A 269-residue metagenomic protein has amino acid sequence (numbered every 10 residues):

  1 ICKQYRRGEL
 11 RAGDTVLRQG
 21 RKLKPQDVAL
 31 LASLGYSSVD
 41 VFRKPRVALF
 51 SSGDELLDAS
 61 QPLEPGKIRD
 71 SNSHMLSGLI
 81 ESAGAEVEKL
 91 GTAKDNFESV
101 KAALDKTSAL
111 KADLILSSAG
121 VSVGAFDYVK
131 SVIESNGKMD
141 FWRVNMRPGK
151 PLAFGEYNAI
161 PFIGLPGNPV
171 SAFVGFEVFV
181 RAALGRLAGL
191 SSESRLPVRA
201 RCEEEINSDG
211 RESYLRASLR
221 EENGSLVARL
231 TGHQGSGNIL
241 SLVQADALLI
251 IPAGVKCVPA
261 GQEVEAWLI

Functional and structural regions predicted by a protein language model:
I1-K89, K106, G232: Short, glycine/charged-enriched hinge/interface segments at domain edges or termini
L10, E134-I269: Flexible glycine/proline-rich
Q26, L57-D58, G124-F126, W142: Glycine/Thr-rich phosphate-binding loops of Rossmann-like dinucleotide-binding domains
L34-S37, L79, A83-E86, K106-L110 (+3 more regions): Change "in soluble alpha/beta enzymes" to "in soluble alpha/beta proteins
F50, E88-G91, P161-I163, V198: Hydrophobic/aromatic beta-strand patches that form the interior of the parallel beta-sheet core in alpha/beta enzyme
D54-E55, G120-V123, G167: Short glycine-rich anion-binding loops that position phosphate/pyrophosphate groups of nucleotides and phosphorylated
K67-S73, A93-V100, R143-P151: A general structural motif
S77-S135: N-terminal small/polar loop signature for handling phosphorylated ligands or for N-terminal nucleophile
